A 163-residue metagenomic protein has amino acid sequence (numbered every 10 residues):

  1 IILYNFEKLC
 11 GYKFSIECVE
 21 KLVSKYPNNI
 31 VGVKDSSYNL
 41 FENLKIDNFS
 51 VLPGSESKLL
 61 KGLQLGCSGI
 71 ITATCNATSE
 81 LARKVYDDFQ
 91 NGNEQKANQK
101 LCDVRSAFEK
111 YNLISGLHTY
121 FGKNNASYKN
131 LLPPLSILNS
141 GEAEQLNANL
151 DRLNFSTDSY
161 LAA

Functional and structural regions predicted by a protein language model:
I2-Y4: Hydrophobic alpha-helical segments and helix pairs
F6-Y111: Catalytic alpha/beta core domains of metabolic enzymes, predominantly
C67, T74-A163: C-terminal alpha-helical cap/extension of soluble enzyme domains
